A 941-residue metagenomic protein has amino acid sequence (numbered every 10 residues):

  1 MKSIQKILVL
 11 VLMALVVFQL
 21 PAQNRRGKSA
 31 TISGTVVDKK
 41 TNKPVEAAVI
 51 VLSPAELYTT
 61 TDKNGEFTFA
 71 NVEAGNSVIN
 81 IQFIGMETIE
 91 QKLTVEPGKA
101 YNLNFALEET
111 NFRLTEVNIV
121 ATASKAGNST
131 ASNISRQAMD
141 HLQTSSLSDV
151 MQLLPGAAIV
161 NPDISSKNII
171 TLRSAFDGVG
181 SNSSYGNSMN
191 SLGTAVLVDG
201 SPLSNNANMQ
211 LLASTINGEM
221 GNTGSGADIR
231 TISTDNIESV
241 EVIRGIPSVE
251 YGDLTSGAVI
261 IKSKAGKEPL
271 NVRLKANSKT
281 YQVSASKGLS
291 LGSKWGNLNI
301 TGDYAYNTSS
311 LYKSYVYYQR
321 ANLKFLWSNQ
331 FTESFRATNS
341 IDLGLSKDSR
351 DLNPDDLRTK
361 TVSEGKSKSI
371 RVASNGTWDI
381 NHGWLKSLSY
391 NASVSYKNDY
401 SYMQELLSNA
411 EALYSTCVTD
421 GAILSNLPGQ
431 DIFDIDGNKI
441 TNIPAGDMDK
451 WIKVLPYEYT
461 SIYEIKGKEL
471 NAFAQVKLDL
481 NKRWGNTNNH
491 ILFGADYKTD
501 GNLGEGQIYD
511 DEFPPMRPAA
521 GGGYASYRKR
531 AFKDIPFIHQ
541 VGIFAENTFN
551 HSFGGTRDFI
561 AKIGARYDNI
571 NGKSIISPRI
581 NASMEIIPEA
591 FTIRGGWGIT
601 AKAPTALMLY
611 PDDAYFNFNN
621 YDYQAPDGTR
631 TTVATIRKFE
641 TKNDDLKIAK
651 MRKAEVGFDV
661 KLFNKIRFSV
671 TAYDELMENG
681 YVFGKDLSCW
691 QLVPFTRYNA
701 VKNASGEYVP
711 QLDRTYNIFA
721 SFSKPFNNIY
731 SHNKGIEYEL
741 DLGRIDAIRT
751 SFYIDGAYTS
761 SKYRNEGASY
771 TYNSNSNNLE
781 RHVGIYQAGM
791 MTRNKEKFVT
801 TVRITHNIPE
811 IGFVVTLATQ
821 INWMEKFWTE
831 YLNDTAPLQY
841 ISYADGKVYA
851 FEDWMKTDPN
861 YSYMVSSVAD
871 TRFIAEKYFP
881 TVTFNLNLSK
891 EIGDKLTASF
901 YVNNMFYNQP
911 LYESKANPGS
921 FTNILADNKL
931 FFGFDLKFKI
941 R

Functional and structural regions predicted by a protein language model:
R25, T35-T41, A48-V51, Q82-M86 (+2 more regions): Short, acidic, small-residue-rich periplasmic hinge/interaction motif at the N-terminus of Gram-negative outer-membrane
S29, S33, V51-S53, L57-T60 (+4 more regions): N-terminal periplasmic "start-of-domain" segments of outer-membrane beta-barrel proteins
A70, G186, S201-I243: Short acidic/polar hinge/loop motifs at secondary-structure boundaries that mediate gating or recognition
N102-F105, L147-V150, I169-T171, L197 (+2 more regions): N-terminal periplasmic accessory domains that precede and gate Gram-negative outer-membrane beta-barrel machines
S148, Q152-A207: Extracytoplasmic beta-strand/coil segments of soluble accessory domains associated with Gram-negative outer-membrane
I237, R273-Y306, K313-S395: Transmembrane beta-barrel wall of Gram-negative outer-membrane proteins
S552-T556, D674-L676, V693-Y831: Gram-negative outer-membrane beta-barrel transporters
N679, I821-S867, Y878-T881, L888-R941: C-terminal beta-signal and adjacent terminal beta-strands/loops of Gram-negative outer-membrane beta-barrel proteins
